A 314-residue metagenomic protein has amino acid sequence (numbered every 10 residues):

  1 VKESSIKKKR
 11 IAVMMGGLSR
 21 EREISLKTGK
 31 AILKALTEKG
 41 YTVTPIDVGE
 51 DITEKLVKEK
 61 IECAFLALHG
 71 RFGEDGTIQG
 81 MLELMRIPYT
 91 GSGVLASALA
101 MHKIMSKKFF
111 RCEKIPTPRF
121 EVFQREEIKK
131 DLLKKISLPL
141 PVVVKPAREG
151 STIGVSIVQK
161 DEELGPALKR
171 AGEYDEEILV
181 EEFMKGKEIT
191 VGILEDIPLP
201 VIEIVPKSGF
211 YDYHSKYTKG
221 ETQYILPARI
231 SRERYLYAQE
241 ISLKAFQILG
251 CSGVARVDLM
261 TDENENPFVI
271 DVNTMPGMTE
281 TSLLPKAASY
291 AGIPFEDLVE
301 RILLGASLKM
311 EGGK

Functional and structural regions predicted by a protein language model:
V1-M101, M105, Q124-L132, L304-G313: ATP-binding N-terminal substructure of ATP-dependent carboxylate-amine bond-forming enzymes
K2-M15, K58, L99-E181, K185-K187: Active-site nucleotide/adenylate-binding loops and adjacent lid/helix of ATP-dependent enzymes
V43, P88-Y89, T117, V142 (+1 more regions): Hydrophobic beta-strand scaffold residues
G70, K207, N273-A287: Glycine-rich phosphate/pyrophosphate-binding beta-alpha loops
Q159-E240, T261-F268: Phosphate-binding site of ATP-dependent enzymes
E182, V191, F246-M278, A288: Conserved metal-phosphate-binding beta-hairpin within the catalytic cores of diverse ATP-dependent phosphoryl-transfer
E203-A255, K286-K314: Active-site "cap" helix and flanking loop/linker of ATP-utilizing ligase/carboxylase catalytic domains
